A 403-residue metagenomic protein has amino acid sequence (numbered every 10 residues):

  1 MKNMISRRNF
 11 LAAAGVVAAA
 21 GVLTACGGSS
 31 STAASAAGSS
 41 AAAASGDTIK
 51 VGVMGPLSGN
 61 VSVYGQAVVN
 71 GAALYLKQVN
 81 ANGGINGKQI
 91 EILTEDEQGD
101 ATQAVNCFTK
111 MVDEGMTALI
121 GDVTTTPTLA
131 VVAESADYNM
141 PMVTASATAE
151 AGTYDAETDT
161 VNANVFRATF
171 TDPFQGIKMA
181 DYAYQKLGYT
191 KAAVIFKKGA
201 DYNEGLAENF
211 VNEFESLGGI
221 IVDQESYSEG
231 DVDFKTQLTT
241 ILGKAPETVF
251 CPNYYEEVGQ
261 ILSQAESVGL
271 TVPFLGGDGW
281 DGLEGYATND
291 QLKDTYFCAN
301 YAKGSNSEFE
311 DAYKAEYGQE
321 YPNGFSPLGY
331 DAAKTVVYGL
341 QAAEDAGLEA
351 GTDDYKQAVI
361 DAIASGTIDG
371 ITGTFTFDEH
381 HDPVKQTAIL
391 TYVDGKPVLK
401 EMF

Functional and structural regions predicted by a protein language model:
M1-K50, F403: Short, low-complexity disordered leader/linker segments with a strong preference for bacterial N-terminal type II
S45, G52-G71, E95-A101, V123-T124 (+3 more regions): Extracytoplasmic "Venus flytrap"
V53, M111-V123, V143-A145, A193-F196 (+4 more regions): Periplasmic-binding protein-like
V61-N86, E208-E213: Short, polar/charged alpha-helical segment
V63-V68, N82-Y154, Y227-V232, Q264: Beta-alpha junction/loop-to-helix N-cap segments that form part of ligand/metal-binding clefts
M116-D223, P273-F297: Extracytoplasmic ligand/sensor domains, especially the bilobed periplasmic-binding protein
L262-Y330, P397-L399: Extracellular/periplasmic periplasmic-binding protein-like sensory domains
E316, E320-N323, V337-L399: Segments of small-molecule ligand-sensing domains
